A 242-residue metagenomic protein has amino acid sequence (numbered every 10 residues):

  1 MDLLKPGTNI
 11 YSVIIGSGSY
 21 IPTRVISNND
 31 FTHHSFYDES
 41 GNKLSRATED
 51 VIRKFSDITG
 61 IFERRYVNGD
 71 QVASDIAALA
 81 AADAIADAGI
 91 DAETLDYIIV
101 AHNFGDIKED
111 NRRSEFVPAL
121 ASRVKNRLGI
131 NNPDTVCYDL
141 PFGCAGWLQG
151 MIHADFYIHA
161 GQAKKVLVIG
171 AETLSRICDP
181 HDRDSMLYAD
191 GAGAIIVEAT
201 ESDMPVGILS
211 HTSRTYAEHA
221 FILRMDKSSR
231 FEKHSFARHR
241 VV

Functional and structural regions predicted by a protein language model:
M1-D70, D182-V242: Condensing-enzyme catalytic core mediating Claisen C-C bond formation in acyl metabolism
V13-I15, D96-I99, K165-L167: Conserved beta-strand elements of the Class I
S19, G60, A86-I90, N126-I130 (+3 more regions): Generic secondary-structure signature for well-ordered alpha-helical cores
V25-I26, D110-R112, M151-I152, I177-D182: Short acidic, glycine/serine/threonine-rich loops at helix termini
T48-S74, I107-K165: Conserved catalytic cysteine-centered active-site region of acyl-thioester-dependent Claisen-condensing enzymes
A80-D96: Phosphate/pyrophosphate-binding loops at sites that engage ATP/ADP/AMP, CoA/4′-phosphopantetheine, polyphosphate
A101-I107, P141-G146, G170-S175, R214: Acidic, glycine-rich active-site loops and adjacent beta-strand->loop/helix elements that engage anionic groups
H159-G193: Flexible, glycine-rich active-site loops centered on histidine and acidic residues that chelate a metal or position
